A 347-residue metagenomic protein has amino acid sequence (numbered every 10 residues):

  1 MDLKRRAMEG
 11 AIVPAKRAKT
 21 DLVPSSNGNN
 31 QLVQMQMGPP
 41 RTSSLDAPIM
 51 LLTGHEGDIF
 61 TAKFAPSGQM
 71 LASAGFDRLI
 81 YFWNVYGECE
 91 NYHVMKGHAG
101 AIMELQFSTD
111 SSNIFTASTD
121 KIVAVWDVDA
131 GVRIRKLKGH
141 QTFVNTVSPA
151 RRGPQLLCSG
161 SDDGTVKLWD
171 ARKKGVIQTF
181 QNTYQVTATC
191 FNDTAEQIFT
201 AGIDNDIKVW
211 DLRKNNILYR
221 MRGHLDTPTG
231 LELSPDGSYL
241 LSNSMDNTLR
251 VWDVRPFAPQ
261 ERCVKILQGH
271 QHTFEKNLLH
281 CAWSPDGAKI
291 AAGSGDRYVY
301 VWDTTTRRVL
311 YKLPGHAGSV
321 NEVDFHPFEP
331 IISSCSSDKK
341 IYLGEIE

Functional and structural regions predicted by a protein language model:
M1-L52: Intrinsically disordered terminal extensions that flank WD40 beta-propeller domains in eukaryotic WD-repeat scaffold
M35-P48, F82-E104, S108-S112, I122-T146 (+8 more regions): Per-blade loop-tip surfaces of WD-repeat and WD-like beta-propellers in eukaryotic adaptors/scaffolds
L52-F76: Beta-strand-rich domains and repeat architectures in extracellular enzymes and scaffolds, especially beta-propellers
A62-G68, L105-S111, A117, S148-P154 (+5 more regions): Loop/turn segments within WD40 beta-propeller blades
S73-D77, T116-D120, S159-D163, T194 (+4 more regions): Conserved strand-to-loop turn within each blade of WD40 beta-propeller repeats
L241-N243, K265: Non-catalytic interaction/regulatory modules that flank or connect domains
H272-V301: Loop/turn-rich, solvent-exposed surfaces of beta-rich toroidal or solenoidal domains
D324-E347: Blade-level signature of beta-propeller repeat domains, shared across WD40, Kelch, NHL, RCC1 and BNR/Asp-box propellers
